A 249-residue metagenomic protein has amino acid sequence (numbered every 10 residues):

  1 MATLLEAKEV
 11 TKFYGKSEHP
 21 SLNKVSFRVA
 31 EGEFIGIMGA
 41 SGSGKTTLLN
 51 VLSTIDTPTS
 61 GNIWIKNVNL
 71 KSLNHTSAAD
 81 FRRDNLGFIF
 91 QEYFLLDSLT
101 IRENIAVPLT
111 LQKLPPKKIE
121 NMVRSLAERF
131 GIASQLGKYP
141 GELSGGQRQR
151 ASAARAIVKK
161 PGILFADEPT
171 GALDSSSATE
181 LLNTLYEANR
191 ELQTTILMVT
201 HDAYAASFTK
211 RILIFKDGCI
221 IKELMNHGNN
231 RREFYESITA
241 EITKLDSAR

Functional and structural regions predicted by a protein language model:
M38-A40: The feature captures the beta-strand-to-loop junction immediately N-terminal to the Walker
S53: Helix-to-loop junction immediately C-terminal to a conserved catalytic motif
V68-N69, T110, K117-S134: Conserved ABC ATPase "signature" region
R83, K138-G141, V158-K159: Conserved signature/switch motifs of ABC ATPase nucleotide-binding domains
L99-A106: Short coil-to-helix segment of the ABC ATPase nucleotide-binding domain corresponding to the Q-loop/switch region
I132, L136, A156-I157: ABC ATPase C-loop
Y139-L143, Q147-Q149: Conserved ABC ATPase signature
L164-D167: Catalytic Walker B motif of ABC-type/P-loop ATPase nucleotide-binding domains
